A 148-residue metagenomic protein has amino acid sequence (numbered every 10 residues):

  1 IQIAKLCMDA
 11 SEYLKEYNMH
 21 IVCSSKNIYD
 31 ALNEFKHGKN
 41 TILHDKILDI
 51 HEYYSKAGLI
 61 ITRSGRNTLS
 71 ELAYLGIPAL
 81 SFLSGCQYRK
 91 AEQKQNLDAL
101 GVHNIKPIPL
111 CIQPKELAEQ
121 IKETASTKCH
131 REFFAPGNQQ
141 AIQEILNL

Functional and structural regions predicted by a protein language model:
I1-L59, C111: Donor-nucleotide binding loops and adjacent catalytic segments primarily of GT-B fold Leloir glycosyltransferases
A4, L69, Q93-L97, P114 (+3 more regions): A general structural signal for well-ordered alpha-helical segments in protein cores
Y13-Y17, K56, L75-L80, N104 (+1 more regions): Short, surface-exposed connector motifs at secondary-structure boundaries
I21, C129-R131: Long, intrinsically disordered low-complexity repeat domains
D30-A31, L48-E52, N67-T68, E116 (+1 more regions): Short acidic active-site motifs
D49-E92: A donor-sugar binding/catalytic signature common to diverse glycosyltransferases and related nucleotide-sugar
Y74-E116: Nucleotide-sugar donor-binding patch of glycosyltransferase catalytic domains
A118-A125, F133-L148: C-terminal alpha-helical cap of glycosyltransferases
